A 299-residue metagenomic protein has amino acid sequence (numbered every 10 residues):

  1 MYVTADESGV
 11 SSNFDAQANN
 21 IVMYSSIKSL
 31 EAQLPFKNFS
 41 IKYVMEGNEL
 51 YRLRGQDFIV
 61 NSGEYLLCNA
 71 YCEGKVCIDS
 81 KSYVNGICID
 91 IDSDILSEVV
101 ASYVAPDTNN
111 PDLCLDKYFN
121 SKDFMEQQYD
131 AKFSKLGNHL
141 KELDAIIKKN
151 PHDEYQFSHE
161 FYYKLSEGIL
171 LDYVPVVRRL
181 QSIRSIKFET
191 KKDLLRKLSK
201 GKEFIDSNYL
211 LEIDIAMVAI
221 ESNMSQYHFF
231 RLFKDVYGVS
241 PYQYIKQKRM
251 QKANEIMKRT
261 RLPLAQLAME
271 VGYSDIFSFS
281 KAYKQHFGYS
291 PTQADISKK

Functional and structural regions predicted by a protein language model:
M1-F14, Q293-K299: Short, Lys/Arg-enriched, disordered terminal segments
G9-K117, K148-Q156: N-terminal regulatory/effector-sensing and dimerization cores that precede helix-turn-helix DNA-binding domains
L50, E212, R261-L262: Residue at a beta-strand N-cap/secondary-structure junction
E98, K117-F188, D193, K200: An amphipathic alpha-helical interaction segment
L171-K192, K200, F204-M250, A268-S297: Basic/polar phosphate-binding segments, predominantly the helix-turn-helix DNA-binding elements of transcriptional
Y209-L210, M257-R259: Short amphipathic helical patch at the helix-1/turn junction of helix-turn-helix
